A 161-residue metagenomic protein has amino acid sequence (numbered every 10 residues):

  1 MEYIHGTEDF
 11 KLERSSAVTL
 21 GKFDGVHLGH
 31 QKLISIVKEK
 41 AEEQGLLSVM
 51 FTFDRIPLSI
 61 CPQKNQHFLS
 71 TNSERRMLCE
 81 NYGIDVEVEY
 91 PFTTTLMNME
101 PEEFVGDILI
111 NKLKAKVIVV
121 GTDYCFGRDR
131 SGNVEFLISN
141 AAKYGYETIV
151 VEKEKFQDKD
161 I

Functional and structural regions predicted by a protein language model:
M1-I161: Nucleotidyltransferase catalytic core that binds NTPs
